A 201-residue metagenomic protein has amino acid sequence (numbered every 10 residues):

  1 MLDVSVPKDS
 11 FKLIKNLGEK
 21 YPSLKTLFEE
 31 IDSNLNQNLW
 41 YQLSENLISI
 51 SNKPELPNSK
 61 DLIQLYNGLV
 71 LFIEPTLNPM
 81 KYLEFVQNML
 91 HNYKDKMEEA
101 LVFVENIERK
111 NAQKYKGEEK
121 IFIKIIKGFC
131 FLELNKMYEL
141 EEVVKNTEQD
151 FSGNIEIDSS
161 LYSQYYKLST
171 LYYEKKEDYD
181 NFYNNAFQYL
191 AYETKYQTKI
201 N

Functional and structural regions predicted by a protein language model:
M1-N201: Extended alpha-helical scaffold regions
